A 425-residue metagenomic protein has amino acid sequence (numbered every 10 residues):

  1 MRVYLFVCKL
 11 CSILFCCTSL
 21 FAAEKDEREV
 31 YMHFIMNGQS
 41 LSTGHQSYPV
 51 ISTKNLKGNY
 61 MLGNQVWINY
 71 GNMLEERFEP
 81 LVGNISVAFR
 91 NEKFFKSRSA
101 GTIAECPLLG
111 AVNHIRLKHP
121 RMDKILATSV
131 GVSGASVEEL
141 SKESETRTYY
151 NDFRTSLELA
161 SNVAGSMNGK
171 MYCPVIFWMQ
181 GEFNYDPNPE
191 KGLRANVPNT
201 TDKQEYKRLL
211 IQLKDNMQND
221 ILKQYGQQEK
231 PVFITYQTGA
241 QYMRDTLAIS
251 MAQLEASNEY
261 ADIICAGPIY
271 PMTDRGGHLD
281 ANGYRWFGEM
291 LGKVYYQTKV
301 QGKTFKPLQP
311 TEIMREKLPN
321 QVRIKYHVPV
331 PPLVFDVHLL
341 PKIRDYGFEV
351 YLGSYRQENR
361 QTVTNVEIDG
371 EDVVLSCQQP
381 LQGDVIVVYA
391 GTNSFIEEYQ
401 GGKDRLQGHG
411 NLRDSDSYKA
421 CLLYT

Functional and structural regions predicted by a protein language model:
E29-H33, P120-L126, G169-V175, Q227-F233 (+1 more regions): Loop/turn elements at helix/coil->beta-strand transitions in domains of secreted/extracellular proteins
V30-L108: Catalytic nucleophile-elbow at a beta strand-turn-alpha helix junction centered on a G-D-S/GDSL motif, marking
H33-I35, Q39, T43-S47, G131-E143 (+1 more regions): Oxyanion-hole/transition-state-stabilizing segment in secreted/luminal serine hydrolases and related acyltransferases
E79-M167, Y185: Conserved SGNH/GDSL esterase-like catalytic core that processes O-acyl groups on lipids and polysaccharides
F153, L157-G165, F183-C265, R285-G288 (+1 more regions): Extracytoplasmic, non-cytosolic globular domains
Q297-G347, Q361-E367: Surface beta-strand/loop "capping" patches
T392-Q407: Short acidic/polar inter-strand loop motif in beta-rich domains
Y424-T425: Conserved small/polar residues in nucleotide/adenosyl-binding loops
